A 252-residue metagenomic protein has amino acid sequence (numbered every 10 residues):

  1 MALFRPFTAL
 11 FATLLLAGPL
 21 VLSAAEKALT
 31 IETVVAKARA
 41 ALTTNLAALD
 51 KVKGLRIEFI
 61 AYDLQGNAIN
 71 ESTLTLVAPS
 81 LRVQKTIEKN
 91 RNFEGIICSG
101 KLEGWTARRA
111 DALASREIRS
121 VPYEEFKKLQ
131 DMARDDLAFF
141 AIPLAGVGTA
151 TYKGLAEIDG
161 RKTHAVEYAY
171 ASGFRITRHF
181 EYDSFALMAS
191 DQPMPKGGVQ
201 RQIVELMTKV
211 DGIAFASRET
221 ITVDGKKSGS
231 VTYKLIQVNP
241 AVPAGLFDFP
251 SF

Functional and structural regions predicted by a protein language model:
M1-F11: Bacterial N-terminal signal peptides that target proteins for export
A9-P19: Bacterial N-terminal signal peptides
L20-A24: Sec/Tat signal peptide C-region and signal peptidase I cleavage site
A25-A36, A40, W105-F174, M194-G198 (+1 more regions): Flexible, processing/modification-adjacent segments and terminal tails in exported/periplasmic/extracellular proteins
T33-A112, G148-T151: N-terminal mature ectodomain segment of secretory-pathway/periplasmic proteins
E71-T75, G95-G100, A114-F126, F180 (+2 more regions): Short amphipathic beta-strand/extended segments with alternating polar/hydrophobic composition
V77-K85, G104-A107, F126-Q130, M188 (+2 more regions): Short, surface-exposed linear segments at secondary-structure transitions and domain or protein termini
K89-R91, E157-P250: Gly/Pro-enriched, hydrophobic low-complexity segments that function as extracytoplasmic propeptides/linkers
